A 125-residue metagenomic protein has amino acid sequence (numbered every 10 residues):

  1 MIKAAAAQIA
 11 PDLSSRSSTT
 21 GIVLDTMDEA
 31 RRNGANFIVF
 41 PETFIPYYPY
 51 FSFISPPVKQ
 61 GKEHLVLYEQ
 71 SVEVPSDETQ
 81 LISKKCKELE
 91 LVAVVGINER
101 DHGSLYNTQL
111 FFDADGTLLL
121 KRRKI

Functional and structural regions predicted by a protein language model:
M1-I125: Hydrophobic structural segments
